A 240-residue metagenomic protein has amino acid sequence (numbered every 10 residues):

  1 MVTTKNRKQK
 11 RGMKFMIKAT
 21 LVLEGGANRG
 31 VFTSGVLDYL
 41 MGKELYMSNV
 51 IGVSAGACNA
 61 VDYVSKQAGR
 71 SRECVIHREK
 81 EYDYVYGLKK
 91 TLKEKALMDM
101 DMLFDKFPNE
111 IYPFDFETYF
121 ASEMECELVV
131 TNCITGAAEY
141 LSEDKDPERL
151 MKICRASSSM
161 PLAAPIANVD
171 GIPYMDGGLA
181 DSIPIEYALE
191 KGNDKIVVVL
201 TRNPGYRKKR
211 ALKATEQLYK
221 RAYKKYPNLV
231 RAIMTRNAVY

Functional and structural regions predicted by a protein language model:
V2-V53, V61-Y240: Patatin-like phospholipase
